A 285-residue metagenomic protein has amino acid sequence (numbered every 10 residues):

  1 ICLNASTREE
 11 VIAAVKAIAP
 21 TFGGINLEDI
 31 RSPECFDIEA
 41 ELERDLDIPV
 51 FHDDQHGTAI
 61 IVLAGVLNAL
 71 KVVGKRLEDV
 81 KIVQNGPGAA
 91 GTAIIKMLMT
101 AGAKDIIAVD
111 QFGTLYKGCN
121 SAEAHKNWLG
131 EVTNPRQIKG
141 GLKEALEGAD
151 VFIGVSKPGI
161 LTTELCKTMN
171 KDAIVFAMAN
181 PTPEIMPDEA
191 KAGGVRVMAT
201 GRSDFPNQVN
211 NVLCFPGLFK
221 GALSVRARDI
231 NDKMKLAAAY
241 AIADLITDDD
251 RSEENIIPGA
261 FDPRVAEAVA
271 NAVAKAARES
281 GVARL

Functional and structural regions predicted by a protein language model:
I1-V80: Glycine/serine-rich phosphate-binding loop and adjoining beta1-alpha1 elements at the start of nucleotide-handling
C2-N4, D29-S32, D53-H56, Q111-T114 (+3 more regions): Short, ordered loop/turn segments at secondary-structure junctions
A5-I12, S32-F36, H56-I60, E123 (+13 more regions): Electropositive phosphate-/nucleotide-binding environments in soluble metabolic enzymes
N26-D29, V50-D53, Q84, A108 (+4 more regions): General beta-strand structural signal in soluble alpha/beta enzymes
E34-L46, D53-H56, Y116-Q137, K235 (+3 more regions): A cross-family phosphate/adenosyl-ligand binding-site feature
D53-D54, V73, A177-L285: Adenosine-phosphate binding glycine-rich loop
H56, I60-G154, R284: Glycine-rich phosphate/diphosphate-binding loop of Rossmann-like nucleotide-binding domains
N127-R196, R202-D204: Rossmann-like adenosine-cofactor binding region
